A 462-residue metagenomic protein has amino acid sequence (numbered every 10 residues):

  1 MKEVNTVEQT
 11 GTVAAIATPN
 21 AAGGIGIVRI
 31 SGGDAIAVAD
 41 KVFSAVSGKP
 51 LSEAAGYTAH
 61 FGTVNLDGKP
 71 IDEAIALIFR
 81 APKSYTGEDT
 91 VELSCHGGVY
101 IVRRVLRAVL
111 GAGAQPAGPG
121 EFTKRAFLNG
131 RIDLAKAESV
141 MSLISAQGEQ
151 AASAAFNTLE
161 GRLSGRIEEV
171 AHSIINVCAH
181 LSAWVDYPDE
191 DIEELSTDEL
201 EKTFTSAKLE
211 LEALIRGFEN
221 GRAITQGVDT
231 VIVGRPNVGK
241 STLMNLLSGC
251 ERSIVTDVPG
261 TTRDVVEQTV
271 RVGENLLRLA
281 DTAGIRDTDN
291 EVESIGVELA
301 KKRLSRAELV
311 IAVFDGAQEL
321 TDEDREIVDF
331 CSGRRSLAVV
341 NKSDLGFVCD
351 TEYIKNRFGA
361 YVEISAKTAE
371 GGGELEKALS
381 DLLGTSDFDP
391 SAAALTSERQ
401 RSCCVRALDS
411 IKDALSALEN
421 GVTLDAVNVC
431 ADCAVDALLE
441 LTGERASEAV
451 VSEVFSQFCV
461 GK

Functional and structural regions predicted by a protein language model:
M1-S153, N157, G161, L337: A glycine-rich (often HGG/GG-containing) alpha/beta subdomain
K2-N20, E149-R271, T288-N290, K302 (+1 more regions): C-terminal-of-GTPase-core extension/linker across diverse P-loop GTPases
G23-I25, Y57-A59, R306-V310, G333-S336 (+1 more regions): Short glycine-/polar-rich loops that comprise or flank the Walker A/P-loop and associated switch/sensor motifs
H60-D72, A76-R80, G260-T288, R306-L309 (+1 more regions): Switch I (G2) and immediately adjacent beta-strands of P-loop GTPase domains
A76, P116, T230-I232, V255 (+1 more regions): Generic preference for hydrophobic
C95-G97, L247, T282, F314-A317 (+1 more regions): Glycine-rich, N-terminal phosphate-binding loop of Rossmann-like dinucleotide-binding domains
Q115, L276-R278, A360: Conserved beta-strand segments of alpha/beta enzyme cores
E293-A317: Inter-motif core of Ras-like GTPase G domains
